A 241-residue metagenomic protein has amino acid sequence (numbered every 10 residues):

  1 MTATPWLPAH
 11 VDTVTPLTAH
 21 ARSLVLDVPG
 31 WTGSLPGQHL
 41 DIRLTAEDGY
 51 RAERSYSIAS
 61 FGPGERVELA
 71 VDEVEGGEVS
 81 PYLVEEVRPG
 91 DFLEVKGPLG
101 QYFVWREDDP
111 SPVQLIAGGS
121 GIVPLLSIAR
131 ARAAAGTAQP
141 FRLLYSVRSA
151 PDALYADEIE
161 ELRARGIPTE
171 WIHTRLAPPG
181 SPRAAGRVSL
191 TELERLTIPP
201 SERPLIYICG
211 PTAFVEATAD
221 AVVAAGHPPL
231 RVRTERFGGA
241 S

Functional and structural regions predicted by a protein language model:
T2-A3, G76-S241: FNR/FR-type flavoprotein reductase catalytic core
T2-D91, V147-S149, H173-L176: Ferredoxin-reductase
